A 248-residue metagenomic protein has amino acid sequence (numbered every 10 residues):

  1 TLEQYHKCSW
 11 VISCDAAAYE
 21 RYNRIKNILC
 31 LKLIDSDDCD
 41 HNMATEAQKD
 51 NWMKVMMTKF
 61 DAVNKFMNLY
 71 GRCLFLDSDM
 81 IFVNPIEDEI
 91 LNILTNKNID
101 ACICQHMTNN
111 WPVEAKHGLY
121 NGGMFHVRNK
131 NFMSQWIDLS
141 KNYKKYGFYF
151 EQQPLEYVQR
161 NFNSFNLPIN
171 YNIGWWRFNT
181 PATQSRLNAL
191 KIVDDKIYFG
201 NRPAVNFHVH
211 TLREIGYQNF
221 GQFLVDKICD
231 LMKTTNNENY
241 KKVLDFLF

Functional and structural regions predicted by a protein language model:
T1, Y5, A62, E151-V158: Amphipathic alpha-helical segments that form well-ordered structural scaffolds and often line/cohere around active
T1-T45, N68-Y70, L224, D230 (+1 more regions): N-terminal anchoring/stem segment of glycosyltransferases
H6, Y70, I99, F162 (+1 more regions): Short, well-ordered alpha-helix to beta-strand connector turns
N27-S36, E46-D50, R177-L190: Charged, often glycine-rich, active-site loop that binds/positions anionic groups
V55-N110, V127: GT-A fold catalytic core of metal-dependent nucleotide-sugar glycosyltransferases, centered on the diacidic
T95, H117-L119, I197-R202: Extracellular/periplasmic catalytic domains that process cell-envelope and extracellular macromolecules
W111-M124, G147: A recurrent flexible, glycine/aromatic-enriched loop bordering the glycosyltransferase active site that acts as
M124-F223, F246: Catalytic core and acceptor-binding pocket of nucleotide-sugar-dependent glycosyltransferases
